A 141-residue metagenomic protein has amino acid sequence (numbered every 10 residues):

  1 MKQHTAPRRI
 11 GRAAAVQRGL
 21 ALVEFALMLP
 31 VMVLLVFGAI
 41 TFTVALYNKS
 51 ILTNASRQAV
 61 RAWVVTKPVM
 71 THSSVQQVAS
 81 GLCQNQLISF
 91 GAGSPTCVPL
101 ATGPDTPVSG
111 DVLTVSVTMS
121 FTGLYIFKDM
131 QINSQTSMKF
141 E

Functional and structural regions predicted by a protein language model:
K2-A79: Alpha-helical assembly-interface signal, strongest on the long, hydrophobic N-terminal helix that forms
K2-R8, R57-E141: Short, conserved structural patches
